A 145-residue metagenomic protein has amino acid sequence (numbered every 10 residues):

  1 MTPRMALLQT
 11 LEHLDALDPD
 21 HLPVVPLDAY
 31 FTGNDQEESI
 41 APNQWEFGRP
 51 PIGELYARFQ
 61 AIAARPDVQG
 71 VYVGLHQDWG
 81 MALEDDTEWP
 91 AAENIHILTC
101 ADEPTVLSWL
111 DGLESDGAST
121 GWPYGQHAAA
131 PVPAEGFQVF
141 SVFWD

Functional and structural regions predicted by a protein language model:
M1-H96, T105-W109: Long, contiguous N-terminal structural blocks used for assembly/anchoring
E38, D102, E135-F137: Intrinsically disordered, low-complexity regions enriched in Ser/Pro/Gly/Gln/His and often acidic
A64-G70, A101-T105, G112-Y124: Structural alpha-beta junctions
E93-L98, F140-V142: A generic structural motif
L113-D145: Acidic, proline/glycine-rich low-complexity IDRs
